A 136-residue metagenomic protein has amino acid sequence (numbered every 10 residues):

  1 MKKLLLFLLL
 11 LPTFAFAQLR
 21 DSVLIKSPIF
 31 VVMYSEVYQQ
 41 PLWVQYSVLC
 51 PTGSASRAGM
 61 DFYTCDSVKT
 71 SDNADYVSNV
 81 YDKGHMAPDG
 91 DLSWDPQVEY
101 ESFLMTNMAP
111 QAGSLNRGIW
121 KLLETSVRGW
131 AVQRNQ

Functional and structural regions predicted by a protein language model:
M1-K2, S56: Short, intrinsically disordered low-complexity segments
K3-F14: Sec-dependent N-terminal signal peptides
A15-Q136: Domain-level detector for secreted/extracellular nuclease and nuclease-toxin modules, and for the ENPP-like C-terminal
